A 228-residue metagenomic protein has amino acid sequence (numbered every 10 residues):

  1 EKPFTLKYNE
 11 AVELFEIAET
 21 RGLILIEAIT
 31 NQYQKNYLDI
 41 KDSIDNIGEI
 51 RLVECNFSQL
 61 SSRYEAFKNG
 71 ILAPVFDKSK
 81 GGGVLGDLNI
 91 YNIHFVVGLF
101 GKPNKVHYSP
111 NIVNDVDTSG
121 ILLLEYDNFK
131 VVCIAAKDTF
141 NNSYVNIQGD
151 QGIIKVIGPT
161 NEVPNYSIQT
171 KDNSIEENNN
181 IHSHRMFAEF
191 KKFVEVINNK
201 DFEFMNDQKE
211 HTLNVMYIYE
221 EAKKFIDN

Functional and structural regions predicted by a protein language model:
E1-Q32: Beta-strand-loop-alpha-helix segment that lines the small-molecule cofactor/substrate pocket of alpha/beta enzymes
F4, I29-Q32, N56-S61, I71 (+2 more regions): Short, flexible active-site-adjacent loop segments at beta-strand->alpha-helix junctions, enriched in small/polar
V12, K192-N228: C-terminal helix-rich "cap/oligomerization" subdomain common to oxidoreductases
Q34-N104: Predominantly a Rossmann-like dinucleotide-binding segment in NAD(P)-dependent oxidoreductases
I93-E162, F190-K200: Contiguous beta-strand/loop segments that form the cofactor/metal-binding neighborhood of enzyme cores
N178-K191: Active-site loop of classical SDR/Rossmann-like NAD(P)-dependent oxidoreductases, centered on the catalytic Tyr-X3-Lys
